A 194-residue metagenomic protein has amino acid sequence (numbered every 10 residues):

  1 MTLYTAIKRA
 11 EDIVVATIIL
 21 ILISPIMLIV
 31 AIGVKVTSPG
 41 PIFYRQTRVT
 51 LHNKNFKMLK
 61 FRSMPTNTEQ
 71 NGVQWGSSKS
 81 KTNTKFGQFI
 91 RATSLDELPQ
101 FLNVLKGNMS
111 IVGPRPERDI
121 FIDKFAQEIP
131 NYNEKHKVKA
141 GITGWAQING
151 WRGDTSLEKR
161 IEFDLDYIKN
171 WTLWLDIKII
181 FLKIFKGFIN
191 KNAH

Functional and structural regions predicted by a protein language model:
M1-N67, N103, L173, K178-H194: A hydrophobic, helix-centered structural microdomain
L3, I13, A92, E134-H194: C-terminal terminal-structure detector
L3, V49, W75-K79, P114 (+4 more regions): Alpha-helix initiation/capping motif
D12, K60, S80, D96-E97 (+3 more regions): Acidic active-site catalytic centers that drive phospho-/nucleotidyl reactions and related ester hydrolyses
V30, Y44-R45, V112-P114, I120 (+2 more regions): Short, hydrophobic secondary-structure boundary micro-motifs
K35-V36, A92, V104, W151: Conserved catalytic core of Hanks-type protein kinase domains
Y44-Q88, I142-R160: Short, glycine-rich, amphipathic interfacial segments at transmembrane boundaries or analogous
S77-K139, I180-K183, G187: A short, structured surface patch at a secondary-structure boundary
